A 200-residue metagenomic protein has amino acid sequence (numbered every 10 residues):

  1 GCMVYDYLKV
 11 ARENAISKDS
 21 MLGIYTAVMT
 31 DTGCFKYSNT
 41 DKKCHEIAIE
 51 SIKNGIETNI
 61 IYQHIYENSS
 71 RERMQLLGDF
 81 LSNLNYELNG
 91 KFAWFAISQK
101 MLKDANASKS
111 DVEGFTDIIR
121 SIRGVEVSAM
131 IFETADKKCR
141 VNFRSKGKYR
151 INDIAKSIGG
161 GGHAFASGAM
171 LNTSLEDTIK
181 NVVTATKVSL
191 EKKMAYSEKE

Functional and structural regions predicted by a protein language model:
G1-A27, N54: A short, charged helix-loop
E13, M29-I158, G162-E200: Hydrophobic helix-and-loop "lid/oligomerization" segment in the mid-to-C-terminal part of catalytic domains
